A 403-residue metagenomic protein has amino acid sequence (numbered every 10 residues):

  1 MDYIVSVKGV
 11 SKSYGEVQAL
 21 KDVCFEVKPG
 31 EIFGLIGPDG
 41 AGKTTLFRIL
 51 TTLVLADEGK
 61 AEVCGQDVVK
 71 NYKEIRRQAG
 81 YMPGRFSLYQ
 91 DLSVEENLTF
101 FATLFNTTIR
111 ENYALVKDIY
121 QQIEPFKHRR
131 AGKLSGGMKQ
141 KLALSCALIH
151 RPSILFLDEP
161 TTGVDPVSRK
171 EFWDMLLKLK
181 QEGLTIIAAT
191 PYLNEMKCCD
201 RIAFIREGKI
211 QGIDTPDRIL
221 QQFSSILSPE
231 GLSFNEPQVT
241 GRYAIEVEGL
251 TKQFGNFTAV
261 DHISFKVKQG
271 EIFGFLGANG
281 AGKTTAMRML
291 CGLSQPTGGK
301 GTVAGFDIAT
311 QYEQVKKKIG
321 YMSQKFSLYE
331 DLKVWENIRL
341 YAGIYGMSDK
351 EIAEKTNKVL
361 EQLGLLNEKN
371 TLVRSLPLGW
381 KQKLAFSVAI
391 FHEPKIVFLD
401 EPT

Functional and structural regions predicted by a protein language model:
G59-D67, I75, G299-D307, Q314-V315: Conserved ABC transporter NBD signature motif
T99, T103, T108-F126, R339 (+2 more regions): Conserved ABC ATPase "signature" region
R130-L134, L372-G379: Conserved ABC ATPase signature
L144, F386: Hydrophobic anchor residue at the start of the ABC signature
L155-D158, V397-D400: Catalytic Walker B motif of ABC-type/P-loop ATPase nucleotide-binding domains
